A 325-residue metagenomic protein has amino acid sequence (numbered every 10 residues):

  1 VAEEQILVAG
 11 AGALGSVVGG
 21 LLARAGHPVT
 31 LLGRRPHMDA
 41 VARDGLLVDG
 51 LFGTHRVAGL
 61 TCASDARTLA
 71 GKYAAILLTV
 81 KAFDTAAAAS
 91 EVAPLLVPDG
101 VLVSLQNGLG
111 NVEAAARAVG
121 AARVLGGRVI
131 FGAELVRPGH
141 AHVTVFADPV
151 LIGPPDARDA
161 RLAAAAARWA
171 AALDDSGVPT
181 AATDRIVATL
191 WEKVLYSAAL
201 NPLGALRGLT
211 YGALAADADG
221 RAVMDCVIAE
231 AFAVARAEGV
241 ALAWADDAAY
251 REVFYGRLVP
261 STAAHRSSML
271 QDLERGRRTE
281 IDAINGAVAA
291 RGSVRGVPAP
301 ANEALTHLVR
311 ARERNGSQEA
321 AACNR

Functional and structural regions predicted by a protein language model:
V1-T54: NAD(P)+-binding Rossmann beta1-loop-alpha1 motif at the extreme N-terminus of oxidoreductases
A2, A222-R325: NAD(P)-dependent Rossmann-like dehydrogenase/reductase catalytic/cofactor-binding core
Q5, G26-T30, A74-I76, P98-L102 (+1 more regions): Short active-site oxyanion
G20, R24, S90-P94, R117 (+3 more regions): Short, well-ordered alpha-helices that flank and scaffold nucleotide-derived cofactor binding pockets
P36, F83-D84, L109-G110, T189 (+1 more regions): Short alpha-helical
L46-A63, S197: N-terminal glycine-rich dinucleotide-binding loop that anchors FAD/FMN and/or NAD(P) in oxidoreductases
H55-A141: Rossmann-like NAD(P)(H) cofactor-binding subdomain of soluble oxidoreductases
L95, R117-R123, P138-A198, P202-A245: Internal alpha-helical scaffold of NAD(P)-dependent oxidoreductase catalytic cores
